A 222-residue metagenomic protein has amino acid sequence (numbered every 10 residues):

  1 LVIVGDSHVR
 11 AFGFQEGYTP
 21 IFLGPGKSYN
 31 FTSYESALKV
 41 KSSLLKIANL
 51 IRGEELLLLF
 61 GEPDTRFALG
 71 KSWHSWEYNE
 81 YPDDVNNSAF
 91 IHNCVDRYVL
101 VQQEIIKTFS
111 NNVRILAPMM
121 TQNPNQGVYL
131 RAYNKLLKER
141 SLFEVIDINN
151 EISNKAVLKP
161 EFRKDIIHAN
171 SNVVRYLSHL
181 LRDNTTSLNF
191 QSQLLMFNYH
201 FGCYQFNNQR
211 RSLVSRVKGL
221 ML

Functional and structural regions predicted by a protein language model:
L1-A37, K46-R52: Serine-esterase "nucleophile elbow" of acetyl-processing enzymes
I3, H8-F12, T108, C203-Y204 (+1 more regions): N-terminal pre-catalytic "stem/leader" segment of glycosyltransferase-like enzymes
S42-I167, G219: Alpha-helical cap/lid subdomain in secreted, periplasmic, or secretory-pathway luminal O-acyl-processing enzymes
S141-F143, K159-L220: Histidine-centered active-site loop/cap adjacent to the catalytic His in serine esterases/O-acetyl transfer systems
